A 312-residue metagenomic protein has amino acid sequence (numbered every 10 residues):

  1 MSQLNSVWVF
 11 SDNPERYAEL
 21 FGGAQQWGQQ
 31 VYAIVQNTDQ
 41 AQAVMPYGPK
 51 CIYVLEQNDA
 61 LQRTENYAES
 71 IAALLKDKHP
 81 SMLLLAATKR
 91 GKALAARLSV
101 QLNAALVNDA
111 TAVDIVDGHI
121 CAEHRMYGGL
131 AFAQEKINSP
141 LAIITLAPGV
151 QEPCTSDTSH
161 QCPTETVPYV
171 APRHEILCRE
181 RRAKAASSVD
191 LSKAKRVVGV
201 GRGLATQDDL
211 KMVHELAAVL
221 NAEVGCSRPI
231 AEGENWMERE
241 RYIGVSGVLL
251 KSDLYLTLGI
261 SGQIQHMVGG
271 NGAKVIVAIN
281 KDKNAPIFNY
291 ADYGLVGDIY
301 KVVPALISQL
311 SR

Functional and structural regions predicted by a protein language model:
M1-R312: N-terminal glycine-rich FAD/FM-binding segment characteristic of electron-transfer flavoproteins
